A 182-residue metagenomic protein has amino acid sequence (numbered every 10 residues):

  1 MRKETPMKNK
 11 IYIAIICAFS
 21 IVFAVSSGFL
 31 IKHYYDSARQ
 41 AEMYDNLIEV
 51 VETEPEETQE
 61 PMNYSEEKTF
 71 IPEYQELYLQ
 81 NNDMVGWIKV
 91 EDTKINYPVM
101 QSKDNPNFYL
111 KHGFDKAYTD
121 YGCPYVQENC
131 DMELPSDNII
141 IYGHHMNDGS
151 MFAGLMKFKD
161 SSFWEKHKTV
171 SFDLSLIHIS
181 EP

Functional and structural regions predicted by a protein language model:
M1-R2, P182: Short, intrinsically disordered low-complexity segments
R2-S65, I177: N-terminal membrane-targeting segments
I11-A14, A18, G28-I31, K68 (+5 more regions): Generic preference for well-ordered secondary structure
Y34-S37, E67, Y78, S161-S162: Generic detection of long, well-ordered alpha-helical segments
P55-N81: N-terminal low-complexity, Pro/Thr/Ser-rich intrinsically disordered segments that act as propeptides or flexible
E73-S175: Cell wall/extracellular polymer interaction/catalysis modules
S175-P182: Residue-level detector of conserved catalytic or cofactor/ligand-binding positions in enzyme active sites
